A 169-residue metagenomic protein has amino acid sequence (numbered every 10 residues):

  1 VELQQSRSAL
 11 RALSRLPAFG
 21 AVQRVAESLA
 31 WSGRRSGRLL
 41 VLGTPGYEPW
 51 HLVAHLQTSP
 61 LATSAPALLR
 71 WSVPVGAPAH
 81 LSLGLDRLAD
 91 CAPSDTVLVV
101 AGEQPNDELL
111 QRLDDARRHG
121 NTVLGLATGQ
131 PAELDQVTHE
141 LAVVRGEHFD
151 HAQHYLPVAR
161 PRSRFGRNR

Functional and structural regions predicted by a protein language model:
V1, Q153, F165-R169: Polar low-complexity intrinsically disordered regions
V1-A67: Extended, compositionally biased accessory segments flanking or bridging domains
R24-S36, H148, A159-R169: Active-site phosphate/pyrophosphate-binding segments
W50-R164: Glycine-rich phosphate-binding loops that contact phosphosugars or nucleotide phosphates
